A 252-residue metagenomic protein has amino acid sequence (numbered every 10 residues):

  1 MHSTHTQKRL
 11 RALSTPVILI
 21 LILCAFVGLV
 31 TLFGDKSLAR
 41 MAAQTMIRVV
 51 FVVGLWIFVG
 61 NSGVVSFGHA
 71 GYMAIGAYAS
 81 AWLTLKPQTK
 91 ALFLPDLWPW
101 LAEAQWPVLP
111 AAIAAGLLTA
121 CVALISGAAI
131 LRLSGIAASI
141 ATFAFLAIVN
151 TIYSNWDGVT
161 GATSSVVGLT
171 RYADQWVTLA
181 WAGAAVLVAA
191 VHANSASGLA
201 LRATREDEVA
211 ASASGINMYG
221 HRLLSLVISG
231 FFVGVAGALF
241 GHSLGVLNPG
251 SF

Functional and structural regions predicted by a protein language model:
M1-F252: Transmembrane alpha-helices and adjacent helix-loop boundaries
